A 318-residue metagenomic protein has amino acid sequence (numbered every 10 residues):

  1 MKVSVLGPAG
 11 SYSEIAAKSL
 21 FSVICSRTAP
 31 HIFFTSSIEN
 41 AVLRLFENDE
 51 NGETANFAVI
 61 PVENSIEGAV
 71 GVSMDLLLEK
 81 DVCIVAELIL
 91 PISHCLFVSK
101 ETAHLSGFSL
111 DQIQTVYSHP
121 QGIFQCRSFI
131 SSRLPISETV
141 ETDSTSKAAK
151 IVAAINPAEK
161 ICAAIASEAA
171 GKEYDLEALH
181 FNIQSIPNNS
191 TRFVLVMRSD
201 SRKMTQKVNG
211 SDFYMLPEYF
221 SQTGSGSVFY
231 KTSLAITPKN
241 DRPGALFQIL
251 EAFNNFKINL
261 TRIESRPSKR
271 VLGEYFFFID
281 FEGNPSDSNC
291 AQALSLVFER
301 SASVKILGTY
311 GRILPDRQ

Functional and structural regions predicted by a protein language model:
M1-Q318: Domain-level signature for soluble enzymes in the chorismate/prephenate branch of the shikimate pathway
